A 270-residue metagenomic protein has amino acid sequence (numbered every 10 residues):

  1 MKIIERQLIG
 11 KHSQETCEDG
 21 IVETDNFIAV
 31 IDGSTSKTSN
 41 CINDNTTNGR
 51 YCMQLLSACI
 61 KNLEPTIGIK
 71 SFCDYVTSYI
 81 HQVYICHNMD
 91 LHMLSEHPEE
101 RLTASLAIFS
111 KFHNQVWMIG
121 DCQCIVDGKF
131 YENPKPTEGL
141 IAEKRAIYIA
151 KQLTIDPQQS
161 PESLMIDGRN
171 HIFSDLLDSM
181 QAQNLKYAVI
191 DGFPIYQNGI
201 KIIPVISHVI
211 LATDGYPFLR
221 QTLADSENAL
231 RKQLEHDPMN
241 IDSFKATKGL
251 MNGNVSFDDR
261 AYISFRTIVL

Functional and structural regions predicted by a protein language model:
M1-L270: PP2C/PPM-type serine/threonine phosphatase catalytic domain
